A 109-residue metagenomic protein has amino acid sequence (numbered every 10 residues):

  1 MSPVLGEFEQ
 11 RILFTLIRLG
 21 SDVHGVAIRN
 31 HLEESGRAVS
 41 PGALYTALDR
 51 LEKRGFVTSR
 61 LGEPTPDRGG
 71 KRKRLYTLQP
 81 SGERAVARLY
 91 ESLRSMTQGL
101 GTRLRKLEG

Functional and structural regions predicted by a protein language model:
S2-A43: N-terminal helix-turn-helix DNA-binding core of bacterial DNA-binding proteins
V4, D49, P66-R68: Short secondary-structure boundary/capping segments
N30, E52-K53: Alpha-helical residues within the helix-turn-helix
L32, L61-E63, P80-G82: Short, well-ordered turn and helix-capping elements at secondary-structure junctions
L44-T46, R50-L51: Basic amphipathic alpha-helical segments that dock to polyanions
R54-G69, T77: Beta-hairpin "wing" of winged helix-turn-helix
R72: Exposed loop/turn and edge beta-strand positions of beta-sandwich/beta-sheet ligand-binding modules
S81-G109: Amphipathic alpha-helical dimerization/coiled-coil segments that flank or bridge DNA-binding/regulatory modules
